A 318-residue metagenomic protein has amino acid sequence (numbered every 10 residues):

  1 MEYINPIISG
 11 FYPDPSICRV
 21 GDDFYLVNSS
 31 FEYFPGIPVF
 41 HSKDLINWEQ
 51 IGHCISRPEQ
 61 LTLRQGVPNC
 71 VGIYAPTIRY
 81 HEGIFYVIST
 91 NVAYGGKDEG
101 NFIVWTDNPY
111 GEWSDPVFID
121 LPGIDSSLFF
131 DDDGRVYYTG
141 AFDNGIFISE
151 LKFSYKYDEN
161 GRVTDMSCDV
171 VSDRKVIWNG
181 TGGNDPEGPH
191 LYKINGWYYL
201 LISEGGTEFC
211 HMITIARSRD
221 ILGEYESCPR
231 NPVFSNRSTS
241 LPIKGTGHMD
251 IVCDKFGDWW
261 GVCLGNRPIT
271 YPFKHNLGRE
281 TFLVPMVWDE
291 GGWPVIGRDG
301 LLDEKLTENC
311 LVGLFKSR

Functional and structural regions predicted by a protein language model:
M1-R318: Carbohydrate-active catalytic/glycan-binding domains of CAZyme proteins, especially the secreted or lumenal ectodomains
